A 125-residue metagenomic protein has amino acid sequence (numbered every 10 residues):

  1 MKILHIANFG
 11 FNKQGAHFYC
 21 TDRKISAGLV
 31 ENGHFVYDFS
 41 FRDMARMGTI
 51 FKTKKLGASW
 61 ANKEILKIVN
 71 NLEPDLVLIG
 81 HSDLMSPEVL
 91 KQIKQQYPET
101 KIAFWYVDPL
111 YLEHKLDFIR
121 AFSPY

Functional and structural regions predicted by a protein language model:
M1-G15: Nucleotide-activated donor-dependent transferases that construct or modify glycoconjugates
G15, C20-G28, N32, Y37-Y125: Extended catalytic core of nucleotide-activated donor transferases of GT-like folds
